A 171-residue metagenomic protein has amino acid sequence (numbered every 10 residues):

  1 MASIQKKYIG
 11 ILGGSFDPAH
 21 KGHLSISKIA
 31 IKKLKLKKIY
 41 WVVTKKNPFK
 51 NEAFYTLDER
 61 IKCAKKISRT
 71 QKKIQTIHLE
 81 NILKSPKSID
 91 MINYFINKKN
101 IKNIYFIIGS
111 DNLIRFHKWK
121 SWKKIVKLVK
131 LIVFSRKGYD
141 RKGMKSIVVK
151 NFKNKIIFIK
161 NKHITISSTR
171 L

Functional and structural regions predicted by a protein language model:
M1-R170: Nucleotidyltransferase catalytic core that binds NTPs
